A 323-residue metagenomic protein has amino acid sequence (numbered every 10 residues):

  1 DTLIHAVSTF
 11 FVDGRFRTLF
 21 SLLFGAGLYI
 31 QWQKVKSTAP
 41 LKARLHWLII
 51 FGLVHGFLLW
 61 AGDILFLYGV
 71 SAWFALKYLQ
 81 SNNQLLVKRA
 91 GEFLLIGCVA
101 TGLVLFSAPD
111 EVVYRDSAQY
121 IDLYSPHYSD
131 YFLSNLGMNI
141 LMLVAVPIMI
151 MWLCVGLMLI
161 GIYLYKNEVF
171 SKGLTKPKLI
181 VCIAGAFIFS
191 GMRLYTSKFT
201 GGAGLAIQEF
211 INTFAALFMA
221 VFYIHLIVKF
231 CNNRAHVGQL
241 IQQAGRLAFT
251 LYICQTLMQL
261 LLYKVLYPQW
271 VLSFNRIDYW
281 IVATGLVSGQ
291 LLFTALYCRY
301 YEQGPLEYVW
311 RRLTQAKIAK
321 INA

Functional and structural regions predicted by a protein language model:
D1-L65: Membrane helical hairpin/interfacial module
T18-Q31, I49-L59, F187-S197, Q243-W270: Kinked, hydrophobic transmembrane alpha-helices enriched for aromatic residues and small/kink-inducing positions
T18-Q33, F66-L79, P147-K172, T213-A235: Specific transmembrane alpha-helix
A39, F74-E92, I162-A184: Solvent-exposed interhelical
G91-K166: Long hydrophobic alpha-helical segments that form multi-pass transmembrane helix bundles in integral membrane proteins
L179-G238: Alpha-helical transmembrane segments and terminal signal-anchor/GPI-anchor hydrophobic tails, characterized by long
I180-G185, C231-M258, R276-I277, E302-T314: Functional transmembrane helices that form membrane-embedded active or gating regions
R234-A235, F274-A323: C-terminal "closing" transmembrane helix and its immediate cytosolic amphipathic cap in multi-pass membrane proteins
